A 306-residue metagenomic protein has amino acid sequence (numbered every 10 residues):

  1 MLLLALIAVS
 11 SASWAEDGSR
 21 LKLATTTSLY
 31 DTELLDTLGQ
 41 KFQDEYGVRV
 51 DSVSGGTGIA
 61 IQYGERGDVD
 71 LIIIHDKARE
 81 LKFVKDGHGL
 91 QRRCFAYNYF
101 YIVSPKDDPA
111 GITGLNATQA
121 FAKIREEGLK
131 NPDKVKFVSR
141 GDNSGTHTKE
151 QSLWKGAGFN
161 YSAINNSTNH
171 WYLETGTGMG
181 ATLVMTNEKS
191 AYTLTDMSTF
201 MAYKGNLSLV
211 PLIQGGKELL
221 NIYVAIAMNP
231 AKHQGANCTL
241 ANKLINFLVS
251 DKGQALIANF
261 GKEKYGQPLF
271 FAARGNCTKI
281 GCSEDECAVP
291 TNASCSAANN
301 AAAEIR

Functional and structural regions predicted by a protein language model:
M1-V9: Bacterial N-terminal signal peptides
S11-A15: Sec/Tat signal peptide C-region and signal peptidase I cleavage site
E16-R49, G58, Q62-Y63, D68 (+4 more regions): Exported/periplasmic ABC-transporter solute-binding proteins
L71-Y97: Acidic, polar ligand-binding/catalytic clefts
Y97-Y99, I222: Extracellular structured ligand-interaction cores
I102: Serine endopeptidase catalytic core focused on the charge-relay Asp
